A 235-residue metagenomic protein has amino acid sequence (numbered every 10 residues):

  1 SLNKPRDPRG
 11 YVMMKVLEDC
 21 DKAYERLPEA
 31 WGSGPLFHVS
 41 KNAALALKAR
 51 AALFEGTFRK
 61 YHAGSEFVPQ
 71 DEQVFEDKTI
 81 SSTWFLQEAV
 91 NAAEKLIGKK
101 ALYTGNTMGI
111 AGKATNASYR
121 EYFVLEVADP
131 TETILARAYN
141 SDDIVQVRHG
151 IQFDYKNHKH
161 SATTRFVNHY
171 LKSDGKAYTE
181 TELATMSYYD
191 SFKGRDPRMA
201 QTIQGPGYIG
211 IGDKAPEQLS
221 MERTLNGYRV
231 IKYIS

Functional and structural regions predicted by a protein language model:
S1, L47, F67: Active-site-proximal loop/short-helix segments that contain or immediately flank catalytic acid/base residue(s)
S1-H38, Y188, G205, I209 (+1 more regions): Conserved, well-structured interaction surfaces
M13, H38-N42, R50-T224: An aromatic- and glycine-enriched ligand-binding surface/loop that stacks and positions planar moieties
K22-A30, L47, A51-F58: Well-ordered alpha-helical scaffold segments within catalytic/enzyme domains
S220-S235: Active-site-adjacent "gating/activation" loops or surface patches in catalytic cores
